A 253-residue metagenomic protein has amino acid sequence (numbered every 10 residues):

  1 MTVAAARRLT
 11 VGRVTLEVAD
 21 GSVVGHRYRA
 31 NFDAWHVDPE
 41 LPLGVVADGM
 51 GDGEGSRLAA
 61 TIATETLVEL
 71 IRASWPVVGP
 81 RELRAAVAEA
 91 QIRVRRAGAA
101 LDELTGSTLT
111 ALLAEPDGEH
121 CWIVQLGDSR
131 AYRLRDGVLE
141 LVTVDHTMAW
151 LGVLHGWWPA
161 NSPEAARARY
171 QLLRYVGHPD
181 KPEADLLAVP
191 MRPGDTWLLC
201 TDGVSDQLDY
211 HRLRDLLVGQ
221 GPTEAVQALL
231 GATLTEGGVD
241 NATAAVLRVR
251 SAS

Functional and structural regions predicted by a protein language model:
M1-S253: PP2C/PPM-type serine/threonine phosphatase catalytic domain
